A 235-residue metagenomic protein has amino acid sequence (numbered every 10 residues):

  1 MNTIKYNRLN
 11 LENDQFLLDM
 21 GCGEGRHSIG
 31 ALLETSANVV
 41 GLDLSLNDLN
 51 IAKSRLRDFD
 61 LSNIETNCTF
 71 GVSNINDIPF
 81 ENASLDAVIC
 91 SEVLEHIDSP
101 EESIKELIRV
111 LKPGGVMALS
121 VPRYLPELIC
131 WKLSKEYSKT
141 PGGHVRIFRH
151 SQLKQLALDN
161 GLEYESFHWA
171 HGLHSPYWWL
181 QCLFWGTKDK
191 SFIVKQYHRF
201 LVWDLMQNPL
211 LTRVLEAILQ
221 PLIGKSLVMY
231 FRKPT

Functional and structural regions predicted by a protein language model:
N2-I129, M229-K233: Conserved SAM-binding loop
T3-R8, H150-L153, Q207-E216: An amphipathic, basic-hydrophobic alpha-helix
R57-F59, K135-S138, C182-G186: Short, hinge-like loop/turn segments at secondary-structure boundaries
I97, I147-F148: Conserved loop-to-helix N-cap of the C-terminal "lid" that shapes the substrate pocket in Rossmann-like
P122-R146, K154-L156: Short, glycine-/aromatic-enriched active-site segment of Class I SAM-dependent methyltransferases
K132, H171-T235: A C-terminal cap/extension of S-adenosyl-L-methionine-dependent methyltransferases that defines the acceptor-substrate
L162-G172: Conserved S-adenosyl-L-methionine
